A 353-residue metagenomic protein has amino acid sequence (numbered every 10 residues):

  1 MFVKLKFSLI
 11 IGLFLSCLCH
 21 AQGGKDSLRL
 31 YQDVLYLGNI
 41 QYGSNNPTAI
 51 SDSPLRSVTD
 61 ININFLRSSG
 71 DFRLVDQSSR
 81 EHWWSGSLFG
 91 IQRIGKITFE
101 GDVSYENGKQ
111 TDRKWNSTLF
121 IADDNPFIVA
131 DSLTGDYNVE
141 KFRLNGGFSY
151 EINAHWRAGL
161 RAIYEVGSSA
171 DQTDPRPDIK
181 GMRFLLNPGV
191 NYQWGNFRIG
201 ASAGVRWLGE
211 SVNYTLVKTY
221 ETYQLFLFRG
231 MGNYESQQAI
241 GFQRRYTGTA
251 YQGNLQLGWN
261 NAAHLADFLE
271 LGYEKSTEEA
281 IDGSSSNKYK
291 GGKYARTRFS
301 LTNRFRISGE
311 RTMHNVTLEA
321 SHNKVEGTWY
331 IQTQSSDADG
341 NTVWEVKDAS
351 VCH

Functional and structural regions predicted by a protein language model:
M1-S27, F197: Bacterial Sec-dependent N-terminal signal peptides
C19-T111: N-terminal, post-signal peptide beta-strand-biased segments of exported outer-membrane/organellar beta-barrel and other
L55-T59, G95-G101, A154-A158, G195-A201 (+3 more regions): Outer-envelope beta-barrel architecture signal
T59-R67, G101-N107, L160-V166, A201-W207 (+2 more regions): Transmembrane beta-barrel strands of outer-membrane/channel proteins
D71-Q77, D112-T118, S169-P177, V212-K218 (+2 more regions): Outer-membrane beta-barrel translocator domains and adjoining extracellular loop/strand segments of Gram-negative
R80-G86, N138-L144, P175-F184, T247-G253 (+2 more regions): Residues that define the transmembrane beta-barrel architecture of outer-membrane proteins
G86-Q92, L144-Y150, L186-Y192, V205 (+3 more regions): Residues on the lipid-exposed face of transmembrane beta-strands in outer-membrane beta-barrel proteins
S236-H353: Long, internal scaffold/assembly segments composed of regular secondary structure
